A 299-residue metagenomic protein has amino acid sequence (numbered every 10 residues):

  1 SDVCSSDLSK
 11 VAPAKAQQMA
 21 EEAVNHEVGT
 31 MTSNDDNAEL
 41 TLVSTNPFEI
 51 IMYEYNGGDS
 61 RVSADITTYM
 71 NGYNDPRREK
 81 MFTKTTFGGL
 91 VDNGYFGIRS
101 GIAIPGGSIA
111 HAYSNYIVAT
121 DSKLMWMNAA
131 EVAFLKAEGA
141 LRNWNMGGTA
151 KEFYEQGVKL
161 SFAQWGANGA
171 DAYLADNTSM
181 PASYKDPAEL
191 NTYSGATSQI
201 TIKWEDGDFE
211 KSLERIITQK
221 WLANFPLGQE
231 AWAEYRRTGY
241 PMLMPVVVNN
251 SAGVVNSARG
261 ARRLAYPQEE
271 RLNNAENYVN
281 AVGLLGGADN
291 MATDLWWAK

Functional and structural regions predicted by a protein language model:
V3-S5: Short, small-residue-biased leader/transition segments that mark boundaries at the very start of proteins
A16-K136, L141-R142, G147-Q219, Q229: Hydrophobic-face positions in mid-chain alpha helices that act as interaction patches
F162-K299: C-terminal functional modules
